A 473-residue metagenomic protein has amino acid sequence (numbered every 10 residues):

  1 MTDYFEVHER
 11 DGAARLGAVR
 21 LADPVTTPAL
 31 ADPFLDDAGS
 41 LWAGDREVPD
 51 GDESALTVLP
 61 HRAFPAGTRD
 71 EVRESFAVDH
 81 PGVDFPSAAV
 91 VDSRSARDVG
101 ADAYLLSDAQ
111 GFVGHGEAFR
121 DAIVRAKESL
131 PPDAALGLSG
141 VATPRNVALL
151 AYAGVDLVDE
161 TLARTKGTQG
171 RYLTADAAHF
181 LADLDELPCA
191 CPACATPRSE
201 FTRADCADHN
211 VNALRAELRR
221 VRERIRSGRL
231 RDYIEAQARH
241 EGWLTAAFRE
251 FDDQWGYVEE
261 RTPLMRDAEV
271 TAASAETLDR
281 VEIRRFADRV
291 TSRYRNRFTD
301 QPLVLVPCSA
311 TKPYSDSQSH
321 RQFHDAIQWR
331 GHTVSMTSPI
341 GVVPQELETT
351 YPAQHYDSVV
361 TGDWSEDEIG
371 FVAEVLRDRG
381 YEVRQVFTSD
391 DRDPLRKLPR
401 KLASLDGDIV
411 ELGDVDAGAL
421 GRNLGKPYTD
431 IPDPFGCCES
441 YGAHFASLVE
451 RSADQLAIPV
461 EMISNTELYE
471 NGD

Functional and structural regions predicted by a protein language model:
M1-D84, T271-R295, S309-A310, Y314-I327 (+4 more regions): Non-catalytic, usually N-terminal nucleic-acid engagement modules in DNA/RNA processing proteins
T2-V19, V25, A29-D32, R198-S319: C-terminal extensions of enzymes
D23, F64-C189: Glycine-rich phosphate/ribose-binding loops and adjacent secondary-structure elements that form binding surfaces
P28-D32, D37-E47, D52-F64, D84-A89 (+8 more regions): Hydrophobic beta-strand segments of well-ordered beta-sheets in folded domains
V91-D92, L138-V141, E160-T161, V306-C308 (+2 more regions): Short His-Asn-centered micro-motif
D183, C191-S199: Extended alpha-helical solenoid scaffold regions that build the rod-like backbones of large eukaryotic assemblies
G256-R379, D390-D391, K401, L405 (+1 more regions): Positively charged, amphipathic N-terminal segments that serve as targeting/anchoring signals
Q385, P399-R400: Charged low-complexity "KEKE/polyampholyte" interaction tracts
